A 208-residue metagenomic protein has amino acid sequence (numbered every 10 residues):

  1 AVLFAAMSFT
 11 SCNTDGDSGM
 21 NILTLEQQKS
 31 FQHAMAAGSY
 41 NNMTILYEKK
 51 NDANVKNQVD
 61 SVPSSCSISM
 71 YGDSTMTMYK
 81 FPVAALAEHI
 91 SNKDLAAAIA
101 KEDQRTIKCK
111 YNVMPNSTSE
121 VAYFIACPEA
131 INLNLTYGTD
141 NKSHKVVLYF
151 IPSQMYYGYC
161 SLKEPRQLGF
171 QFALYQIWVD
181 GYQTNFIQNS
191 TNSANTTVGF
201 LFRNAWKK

Functional and structural regions predicted by a protein language model:
A1-A36, W206-K208: Bacterial Sec-dependent N-terminal signal peptides
S18-L23, F150-Y159, K163-K208: Edge beta-strand at a domain terminus
Q32-N54: Tryptophan-anchored aromatic micro-motifs
N42, T77-K80, F170-F172: Short hydrophobic/aromatic-rich beta-strand segments that constitute the beta-sheet cores of beta-sandwich/beta-barrel
D52-N54, S74, T139-H144, G181-Y182 (+1 more regions): Intrinsic-disorder/low-complexity loop/linker signature
A53-P63: Acidic, glycine-anchored loop motifs typical of Ca2+
C66-S67: Polybasic, proline/glycine-rich intrinsically disordered low-complexity segments
G72-C160: Predominantly extracellular/secreted and cell-surface proteins with exposed, flexible low-complexity segments
